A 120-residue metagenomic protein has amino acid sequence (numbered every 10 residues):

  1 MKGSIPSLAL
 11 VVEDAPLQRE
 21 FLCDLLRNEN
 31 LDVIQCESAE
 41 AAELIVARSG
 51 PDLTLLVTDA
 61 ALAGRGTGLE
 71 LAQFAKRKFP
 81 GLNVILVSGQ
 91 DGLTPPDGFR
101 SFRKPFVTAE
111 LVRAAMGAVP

Functional and structural regions predicted by a protein language model:
M1-L10, D14-L17, C23, P51-D52 (+4 more regions): Non-catalytic signal-transmission and effector/linker regions of two-component phosphorelay proteins
D14, S38, G89: Cofactor-binding loop segments of dinucleotide-utilizing enzymes, especially the Rossmann-like FAD- and NAD(P)+-binding
P16-Q35: Two-component/phosphorelay signaling modules centered on CheY-like receiver
N28, L44, Q73, R77 (+2 more regions): CheY-like receiver
Q35-L55: Acidic, metal-coordinating helix/loop segments flanking the phosphotransfer/catalytic sites of two-component signaling
A47-P51, F74-G81, Q90-D91: Conserved phosphotransfer cores of two-component systems
L53, V57-K76: Conserved phosphotransfer microenvironments
I85-V87: Hydrophobic/aromatic residues positioned on beta-strands within the core alpha/beta folds
